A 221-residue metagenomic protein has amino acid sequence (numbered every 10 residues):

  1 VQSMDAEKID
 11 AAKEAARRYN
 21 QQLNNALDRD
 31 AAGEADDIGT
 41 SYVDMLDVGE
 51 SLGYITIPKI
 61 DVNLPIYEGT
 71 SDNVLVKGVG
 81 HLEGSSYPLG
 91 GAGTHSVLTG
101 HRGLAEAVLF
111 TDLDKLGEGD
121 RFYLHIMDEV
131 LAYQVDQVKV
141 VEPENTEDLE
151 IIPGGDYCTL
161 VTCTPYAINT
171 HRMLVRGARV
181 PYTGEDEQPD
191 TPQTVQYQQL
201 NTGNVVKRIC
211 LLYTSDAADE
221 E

Functional and structural regions predicted by a protein language model:
V1-I209: Solvent-exposed, non-transmembrane regions of membrane-associated and secreted proteins
Y213-A218: Conserved small/polar residues in nucleotide/adenosyl-binding loops
